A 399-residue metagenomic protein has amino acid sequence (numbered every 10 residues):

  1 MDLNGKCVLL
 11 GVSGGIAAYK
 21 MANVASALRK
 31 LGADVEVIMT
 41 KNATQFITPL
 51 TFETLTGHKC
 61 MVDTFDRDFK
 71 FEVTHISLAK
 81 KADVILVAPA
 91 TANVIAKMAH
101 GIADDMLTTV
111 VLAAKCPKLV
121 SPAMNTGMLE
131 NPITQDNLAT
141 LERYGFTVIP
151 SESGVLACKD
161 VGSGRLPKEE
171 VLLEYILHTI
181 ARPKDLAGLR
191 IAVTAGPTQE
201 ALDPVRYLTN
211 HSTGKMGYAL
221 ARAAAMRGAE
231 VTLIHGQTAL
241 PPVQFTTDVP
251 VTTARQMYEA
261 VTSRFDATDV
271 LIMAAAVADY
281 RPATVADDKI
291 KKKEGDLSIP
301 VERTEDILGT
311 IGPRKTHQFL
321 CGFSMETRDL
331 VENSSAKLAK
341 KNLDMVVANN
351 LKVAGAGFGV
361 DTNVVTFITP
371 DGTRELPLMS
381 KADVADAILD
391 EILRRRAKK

Functional and structural regions predicted by a protein language model:
M1-L119, N125-K399: A cross-family phosphate/adenosyl-ligand binding-site feature
